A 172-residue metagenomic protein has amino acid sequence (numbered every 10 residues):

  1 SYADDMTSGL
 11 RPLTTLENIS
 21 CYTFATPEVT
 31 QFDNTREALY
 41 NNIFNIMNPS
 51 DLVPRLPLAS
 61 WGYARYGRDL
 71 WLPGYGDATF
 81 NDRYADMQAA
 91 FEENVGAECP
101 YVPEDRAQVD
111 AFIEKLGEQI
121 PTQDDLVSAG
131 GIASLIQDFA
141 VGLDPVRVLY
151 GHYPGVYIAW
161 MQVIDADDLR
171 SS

Functional and structural regions predicted by a protein language model:
S1: A phosphate-binding catalytic loop at a beta-strand-loop-alpha-helix junction that coordinates phosphoryl groups
D4-S172: Alpha/beta hydrolase fold serine-hydrolase catalytic domain that processes acyl esters and thioesters
